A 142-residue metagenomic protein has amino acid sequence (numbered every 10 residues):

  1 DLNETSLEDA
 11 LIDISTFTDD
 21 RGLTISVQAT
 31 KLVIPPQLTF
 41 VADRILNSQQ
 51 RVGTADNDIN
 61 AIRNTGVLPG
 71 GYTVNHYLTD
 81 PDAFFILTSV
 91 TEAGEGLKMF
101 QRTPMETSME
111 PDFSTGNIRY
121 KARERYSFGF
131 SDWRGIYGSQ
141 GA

Functional and structural regions predicted by a protein language model:
D1-T16, V27-K31, Q37-A142: Sequence/fold signature of self-assembling virion shell proteins
D20-I25: Surface-exposed acidic, glycine-flexible loop patches that form ligand/cofactor-binding and adhesion interfaces
